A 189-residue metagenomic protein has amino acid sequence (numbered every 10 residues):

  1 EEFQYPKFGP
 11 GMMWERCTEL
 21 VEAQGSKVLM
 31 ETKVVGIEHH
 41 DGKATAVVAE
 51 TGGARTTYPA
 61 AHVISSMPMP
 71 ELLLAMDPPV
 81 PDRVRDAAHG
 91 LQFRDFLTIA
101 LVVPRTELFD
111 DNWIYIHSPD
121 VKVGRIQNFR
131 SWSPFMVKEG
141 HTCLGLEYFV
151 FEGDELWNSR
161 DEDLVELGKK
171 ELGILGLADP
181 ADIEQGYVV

Functional and structural regions predicted by a protein language model:
E1-L20, L29, L156-L164: Short beta-strand to alpha-helix junction loop
P6, T32-A181: Mid-domain catalytic core of redox enzymes that form a hydrophobic substrate pocket/lid adjacent to a catalytic redox
M13, E19-E22, V48, F129-S131: Short, charged low-complexity intrinsically disordered segments located at boundaries of structured domains
V21-V35: A conserved beta-strand/loop element that lines the FAD pocket in flavoprotein oxidoreductases
K27-L29, Y58, E184-Y187: General small-molecule cofactor/ligand-binding pocket signal
G36, Y187-V188: Positions that flank functional sites
